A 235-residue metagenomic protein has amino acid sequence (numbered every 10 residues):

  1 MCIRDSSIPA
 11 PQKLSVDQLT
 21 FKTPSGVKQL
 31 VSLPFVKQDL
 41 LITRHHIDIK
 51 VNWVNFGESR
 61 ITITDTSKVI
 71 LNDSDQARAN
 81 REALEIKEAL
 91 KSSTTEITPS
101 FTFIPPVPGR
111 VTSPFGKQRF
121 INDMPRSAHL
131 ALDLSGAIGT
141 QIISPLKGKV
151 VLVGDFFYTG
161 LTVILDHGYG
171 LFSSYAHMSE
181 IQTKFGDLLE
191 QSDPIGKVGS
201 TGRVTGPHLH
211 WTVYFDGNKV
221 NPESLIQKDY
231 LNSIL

Functional and structural regions predicted by a protein language model:
R4-R110, P114: Non-catalytic extracellular/periplasmic "stalk" and linker regions immediately N-terminal to catalytic or recognition
I104-L235: Catalytic cores of peptidoglycan-degrading enzymes
